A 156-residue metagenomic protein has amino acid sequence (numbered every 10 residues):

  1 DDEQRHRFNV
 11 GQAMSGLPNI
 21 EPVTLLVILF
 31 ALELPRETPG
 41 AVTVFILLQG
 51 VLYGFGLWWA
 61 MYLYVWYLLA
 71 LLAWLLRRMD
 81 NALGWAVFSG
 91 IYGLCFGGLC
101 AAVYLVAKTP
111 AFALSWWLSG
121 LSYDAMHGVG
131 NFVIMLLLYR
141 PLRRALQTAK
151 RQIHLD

Functional and structural regions predicted by a protein language model:
D1-E33, E37-A41: Hydrophobic transmembrane alpha-helices
R7-E21, V44-R77, K108: Interfacial aromatic-anchored transmembrane helix boundaries in multi-pass membrane proteins
N9-V10, E33, L47, C95 (+1 more regions): Hydrophobic membrane-targeting signal helices
I28-E33, A70-L75, R140: Transmembrane alpha-helices and membrane-interface helical segments of multi-pass integral membrane enzymes
P39-G50, G84-L94: Central hydrophobic cores of alpha-helical transmembrane segments in multi-pass integral membrane proteins
G56-L63, L75-D156: Membrane-embedded alpha-helical hairpins and interfacial helices in multi-pass inner-membrane proteins
